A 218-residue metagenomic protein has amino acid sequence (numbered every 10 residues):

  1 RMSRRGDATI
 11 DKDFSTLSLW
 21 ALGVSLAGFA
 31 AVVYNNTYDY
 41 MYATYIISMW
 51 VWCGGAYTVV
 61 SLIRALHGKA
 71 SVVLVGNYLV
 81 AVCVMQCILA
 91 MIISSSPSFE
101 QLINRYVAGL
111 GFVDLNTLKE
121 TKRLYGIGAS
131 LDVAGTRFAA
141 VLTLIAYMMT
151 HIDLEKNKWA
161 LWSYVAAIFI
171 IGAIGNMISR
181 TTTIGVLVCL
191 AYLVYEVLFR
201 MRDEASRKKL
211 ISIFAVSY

Functional and structural regions predicted by a protein language model:
R1-A56: N-terminal hydrophobic segments of proteins, predominantly signal-anchor/transmembrane helices of inner/organellar
R1-A8, T58-A70, A146-E155, A191-D203: Structural signal for the C-terminal ends of transmembrane alpha-helices and the immediately following loop
G6-K12, N36-Y40, T121-L124, L144-I152: Short juxtamembrane and helix-loop transition motifs at transmembrane-helix boundaries in membrane proteins
D7-G23, S71-L79, W159-S163: Membrane-interfacial loop-to-transmembrane alpha-helix junctions, especially the N-terminal start
G23-V33, M85-I88, F169-G175, Y218: Aromatic-anchored segments of alpha-helical transmembrane domains
V73-R105, N116, G126-I178, T182-F199: Alpha-helical transmembrane segments of multi-pass inner-membrane proteins
F112-E120: Extracytosolic (periplasmic/ER-lumenal) interhelical loops and adjacent juxtamembrane/interface segments of multi-pass
M201-Y218: Alpha-helical transmembrane segments and terminal signal-anchor/GPI-anchor hydrophobic tails, characterized by long
